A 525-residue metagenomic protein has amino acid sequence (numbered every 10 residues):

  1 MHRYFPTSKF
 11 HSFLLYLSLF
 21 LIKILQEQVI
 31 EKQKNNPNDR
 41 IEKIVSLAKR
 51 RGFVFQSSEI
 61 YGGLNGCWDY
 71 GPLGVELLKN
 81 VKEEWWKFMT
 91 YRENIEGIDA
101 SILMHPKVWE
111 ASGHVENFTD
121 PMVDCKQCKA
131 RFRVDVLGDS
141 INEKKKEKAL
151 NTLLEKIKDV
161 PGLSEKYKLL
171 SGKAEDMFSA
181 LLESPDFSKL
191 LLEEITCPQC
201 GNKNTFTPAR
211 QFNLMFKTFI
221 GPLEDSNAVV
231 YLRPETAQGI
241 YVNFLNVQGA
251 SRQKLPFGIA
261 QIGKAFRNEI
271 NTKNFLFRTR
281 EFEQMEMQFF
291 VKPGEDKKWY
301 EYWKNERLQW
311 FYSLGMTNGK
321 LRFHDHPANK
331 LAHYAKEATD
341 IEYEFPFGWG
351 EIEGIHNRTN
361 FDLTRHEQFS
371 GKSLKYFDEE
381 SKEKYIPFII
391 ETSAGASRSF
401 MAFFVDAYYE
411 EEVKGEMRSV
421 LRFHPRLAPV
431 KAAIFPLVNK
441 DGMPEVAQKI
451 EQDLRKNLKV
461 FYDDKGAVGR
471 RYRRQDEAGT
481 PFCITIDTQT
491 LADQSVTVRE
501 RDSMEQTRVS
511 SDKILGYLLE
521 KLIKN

Functional and structural regions predicted by a protein language model:
P6-F20: Hydrophobic alpha-helical signal peptides and transmembrane signal-/tail-anchor segments that drive secretory-pathway
I24-N525: NTP/phosphate- and nucleic-acid-binding module
